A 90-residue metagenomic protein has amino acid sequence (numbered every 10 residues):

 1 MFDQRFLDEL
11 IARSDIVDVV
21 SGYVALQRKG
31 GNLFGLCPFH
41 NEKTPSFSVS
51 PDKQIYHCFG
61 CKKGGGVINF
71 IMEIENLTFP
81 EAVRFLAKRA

Functional and structural regions predicted by a protein language model:
M1-A90: N-terminal structured subdomain of primase-like DNA metabolism proteins
